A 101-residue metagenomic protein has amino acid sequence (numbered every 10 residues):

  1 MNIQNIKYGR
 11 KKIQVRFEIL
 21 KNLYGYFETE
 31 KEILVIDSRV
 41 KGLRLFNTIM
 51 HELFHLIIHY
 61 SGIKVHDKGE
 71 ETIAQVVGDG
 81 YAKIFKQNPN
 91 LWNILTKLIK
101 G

Functional and structural regions predicted by a protein language model:
M1-R44, Y60-G101: Metalloprotease/metallohydrolase-associated module, dominated by Zn2+-dependent proteases
N47-H59: Active-site recognition of the HExxH zinc-binding catalytic motif
